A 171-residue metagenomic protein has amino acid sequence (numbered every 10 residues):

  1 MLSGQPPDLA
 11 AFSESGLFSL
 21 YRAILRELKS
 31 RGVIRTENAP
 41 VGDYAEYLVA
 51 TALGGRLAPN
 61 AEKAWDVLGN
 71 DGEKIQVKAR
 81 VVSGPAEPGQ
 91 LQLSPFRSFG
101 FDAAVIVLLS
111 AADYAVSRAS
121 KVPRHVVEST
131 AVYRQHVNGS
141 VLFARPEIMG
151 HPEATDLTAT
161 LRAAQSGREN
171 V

Functional and structural regions predicted by a protein language model:
M1-V171: Nucleic-acid endonuclease domains
